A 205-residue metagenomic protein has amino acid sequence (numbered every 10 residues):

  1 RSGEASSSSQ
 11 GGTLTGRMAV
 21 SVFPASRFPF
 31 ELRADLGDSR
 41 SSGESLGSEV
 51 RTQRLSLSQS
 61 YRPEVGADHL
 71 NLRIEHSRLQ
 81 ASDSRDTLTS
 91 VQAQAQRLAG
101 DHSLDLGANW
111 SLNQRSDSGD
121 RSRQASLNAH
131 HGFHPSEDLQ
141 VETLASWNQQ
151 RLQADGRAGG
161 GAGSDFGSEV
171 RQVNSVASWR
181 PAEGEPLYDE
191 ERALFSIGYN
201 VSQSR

Functional and structural regions predicted by a protein language model:
R1-R205: Gram-negative and organellar
